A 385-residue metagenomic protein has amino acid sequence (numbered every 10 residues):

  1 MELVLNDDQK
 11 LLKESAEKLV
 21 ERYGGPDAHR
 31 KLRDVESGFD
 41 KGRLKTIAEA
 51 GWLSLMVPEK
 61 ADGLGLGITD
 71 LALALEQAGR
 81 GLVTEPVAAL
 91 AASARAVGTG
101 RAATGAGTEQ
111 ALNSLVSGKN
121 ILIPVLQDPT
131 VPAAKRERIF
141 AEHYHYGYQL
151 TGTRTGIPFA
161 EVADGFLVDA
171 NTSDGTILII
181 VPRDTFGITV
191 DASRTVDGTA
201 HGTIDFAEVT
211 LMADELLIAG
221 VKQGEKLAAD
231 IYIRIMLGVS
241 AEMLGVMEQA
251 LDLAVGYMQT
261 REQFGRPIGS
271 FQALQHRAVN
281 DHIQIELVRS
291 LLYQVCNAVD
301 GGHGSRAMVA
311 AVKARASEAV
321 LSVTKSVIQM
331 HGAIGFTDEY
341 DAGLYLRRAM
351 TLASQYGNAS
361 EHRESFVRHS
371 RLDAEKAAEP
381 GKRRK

Functional and structural regions predicted by a protein language model:
M1-L82, A103-T104, S114, G118 (+2 more regions): Alpha-helical interface subdomain recognition
L66-G67, A133-R136, F159-A163: Short glycine/proline-enriched turns and hinge-like loops at secondary-structure junctions
V83-A106: N-terminal glycine-rich flavin-associated loop
A111-N113, D128-T130, R138-F140, R154-P158 (+2 more regions): A generic local secondary-structure boundary/capping motif
S117-P129: A short, Trp-centered hydrophobic/proline-enriched beta-strand micro-motif
R136-I139, G156-I157, P182-G220: Flexible, small-/acidic-enriched active-site or ligand-binding loops
Y148, F166, I177, A200-D205: Short beta-strand micro-motifs in enzyme catalytic cores
T151-I188: A short core secondary-structure module
